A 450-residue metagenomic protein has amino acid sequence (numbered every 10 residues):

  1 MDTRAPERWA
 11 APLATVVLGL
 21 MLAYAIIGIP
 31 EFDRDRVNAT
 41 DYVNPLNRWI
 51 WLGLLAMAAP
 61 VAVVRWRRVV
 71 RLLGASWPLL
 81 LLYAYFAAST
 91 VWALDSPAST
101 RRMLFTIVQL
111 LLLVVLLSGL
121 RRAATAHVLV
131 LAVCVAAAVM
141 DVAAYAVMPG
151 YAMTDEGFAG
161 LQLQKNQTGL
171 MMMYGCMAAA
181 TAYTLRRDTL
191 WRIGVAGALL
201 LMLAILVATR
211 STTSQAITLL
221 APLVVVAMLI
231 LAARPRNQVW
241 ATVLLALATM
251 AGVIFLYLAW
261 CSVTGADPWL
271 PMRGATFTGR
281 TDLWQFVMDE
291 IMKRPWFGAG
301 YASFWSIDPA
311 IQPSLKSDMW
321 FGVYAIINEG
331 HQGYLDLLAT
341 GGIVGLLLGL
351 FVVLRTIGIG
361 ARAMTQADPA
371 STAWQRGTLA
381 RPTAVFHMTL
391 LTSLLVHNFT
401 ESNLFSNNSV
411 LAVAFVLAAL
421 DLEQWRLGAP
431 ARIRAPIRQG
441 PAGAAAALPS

Functional and structural regions predicted by a protein language model:
M1-A87, S118-C134, A182-I193, N237-V239 (+3 more regions): Transmembrane signal-anchor hairpin modules in multi-pass inner-membrane enzymes, especially those that act on
P6, Y24-L52, R68-L73, A84-V108 (+5 more regions): Interfacial transmembrane-helix termini
L54-A59, Y83-T90, T125-T154, L163-A232 (+6 more regions): Alpha-helical transmembrane segments of multi-pass inner-membrane proteins
A143-P149, L206-A208, V226-A275, Q285-K293 (+2 more regions): A membrane-periplasm/extracellular boundary helix in multi-pass inner-membrane enzymes that assemble envelope glycans
S211-T212, M319-G360, V396: A conserved mid-to-late transmembrane alpha helix and its immediate loop/hinge that forms the functional core
L270-Q285, G300-G341, M364: Long extracytoplasmic/lumenal interhelical loops at the membrane interface of multi-pass membrane proteins
G341-S393, A429-P430: Hydrophobic transmembrane alpha-helices and their immediate junctions
A384-S450: Transmembrane alpha-helices of multi-pass inner-membrane enzymes
